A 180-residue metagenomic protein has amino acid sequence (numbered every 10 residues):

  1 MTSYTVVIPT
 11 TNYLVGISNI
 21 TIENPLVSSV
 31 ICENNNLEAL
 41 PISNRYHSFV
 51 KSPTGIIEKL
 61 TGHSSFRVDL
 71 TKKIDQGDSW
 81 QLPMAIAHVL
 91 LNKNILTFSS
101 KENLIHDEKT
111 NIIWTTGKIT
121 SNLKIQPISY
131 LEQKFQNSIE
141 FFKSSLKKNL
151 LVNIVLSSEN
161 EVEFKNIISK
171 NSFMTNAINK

Functional and structural regions predicted by a protein language model:
M1-K180: Peripheral, non-AAA+ core regions of ATP-driven protein-machinery
